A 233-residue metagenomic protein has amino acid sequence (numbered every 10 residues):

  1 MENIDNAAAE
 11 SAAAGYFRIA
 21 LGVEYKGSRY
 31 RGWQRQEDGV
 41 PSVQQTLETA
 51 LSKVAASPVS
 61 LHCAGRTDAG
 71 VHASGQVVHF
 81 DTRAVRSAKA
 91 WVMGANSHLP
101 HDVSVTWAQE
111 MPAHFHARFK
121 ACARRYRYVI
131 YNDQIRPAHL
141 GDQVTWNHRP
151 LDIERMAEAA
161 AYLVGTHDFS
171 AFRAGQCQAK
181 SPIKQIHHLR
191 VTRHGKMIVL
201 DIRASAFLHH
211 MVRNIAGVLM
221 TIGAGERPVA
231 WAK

Functional and structural regions predicted by a protein language model:
M1-K233: Structured-RNA-binding interfaces characteristic of tRNA pseudouridine synthases
